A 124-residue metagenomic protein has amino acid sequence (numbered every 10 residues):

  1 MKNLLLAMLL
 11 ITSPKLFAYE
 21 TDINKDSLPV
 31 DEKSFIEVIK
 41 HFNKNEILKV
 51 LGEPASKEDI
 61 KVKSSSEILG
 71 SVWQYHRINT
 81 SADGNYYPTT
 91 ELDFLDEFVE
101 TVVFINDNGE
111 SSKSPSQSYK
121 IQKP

Functional and structural regions predicted by a protein language model:
M1-L4: Positively charged n-region of N-terminal signal peptides that target proteins for export
S13-K15: N-terminal signal peptide c-region/cleavage motif recognized by signal peptidases
A18-P124: Residues within mature, well-folded domains
